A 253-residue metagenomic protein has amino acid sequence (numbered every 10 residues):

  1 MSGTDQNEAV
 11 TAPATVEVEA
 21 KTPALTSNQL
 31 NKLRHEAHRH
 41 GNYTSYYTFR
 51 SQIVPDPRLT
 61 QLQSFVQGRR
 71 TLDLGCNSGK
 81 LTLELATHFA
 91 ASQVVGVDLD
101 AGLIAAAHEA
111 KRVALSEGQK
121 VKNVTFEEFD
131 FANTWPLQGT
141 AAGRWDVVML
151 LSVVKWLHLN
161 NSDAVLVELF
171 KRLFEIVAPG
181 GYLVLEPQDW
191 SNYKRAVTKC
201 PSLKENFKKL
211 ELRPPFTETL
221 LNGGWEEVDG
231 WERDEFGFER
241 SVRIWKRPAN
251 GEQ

Functional and structural regions predicted by a protein language model:
T48-G68, E84: Conserved alpha-helix/loop element of class I SAM-dependent methyltransferases that forms part of the SAM/SAH-binding
R69-N77: Conserved class I S-adenosyl-L-methionine
S78-A90: Conserved SAM-binding loop of SAM-dependent methyltransferases across substrates and taxa, primarily the Class I
Q93-D98: Conserved SAM-binding motif I beta-strand of class I
E109-G139: S-adenosyl-L-methionine
M149: A conserved beta-strand element that flanks and buttresses the S-adenosyl-L-methionine
V167-P179: A short glycine-rich, Lys/Arg-flanked "PGG" loop and its adjoining helix->strand segment in the class I
P179-P187: Conserved beta-strand signature within the Rossmann-like core of class I S-adenosyl-L-methionine
